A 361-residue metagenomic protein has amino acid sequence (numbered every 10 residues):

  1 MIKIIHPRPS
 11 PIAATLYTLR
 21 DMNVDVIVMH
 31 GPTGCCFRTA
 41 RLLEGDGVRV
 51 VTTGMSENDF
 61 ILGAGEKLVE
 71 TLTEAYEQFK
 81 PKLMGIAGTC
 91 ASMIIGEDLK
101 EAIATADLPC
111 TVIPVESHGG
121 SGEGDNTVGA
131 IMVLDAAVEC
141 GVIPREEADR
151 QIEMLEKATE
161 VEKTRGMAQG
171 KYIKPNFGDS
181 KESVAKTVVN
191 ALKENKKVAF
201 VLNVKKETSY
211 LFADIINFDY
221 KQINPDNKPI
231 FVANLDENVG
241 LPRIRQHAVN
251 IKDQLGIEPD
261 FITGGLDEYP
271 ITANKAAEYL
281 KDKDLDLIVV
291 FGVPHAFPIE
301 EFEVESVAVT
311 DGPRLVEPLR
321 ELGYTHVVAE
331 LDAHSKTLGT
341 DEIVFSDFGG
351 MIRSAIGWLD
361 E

Functional and structural regions predicted by a protein language model:
M1-E361: An N-terminal assembly and electron-transfer interface module characteristic of large anaerobic redox and radical
